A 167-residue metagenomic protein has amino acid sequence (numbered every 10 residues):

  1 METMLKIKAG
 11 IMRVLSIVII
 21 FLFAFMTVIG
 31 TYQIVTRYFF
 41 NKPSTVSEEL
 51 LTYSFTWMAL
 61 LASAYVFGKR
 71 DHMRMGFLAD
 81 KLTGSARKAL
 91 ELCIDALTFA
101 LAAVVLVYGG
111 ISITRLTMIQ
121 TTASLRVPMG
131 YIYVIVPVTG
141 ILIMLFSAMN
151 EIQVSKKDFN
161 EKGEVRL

Functional and structural regions predicted by a protein language model:
M1-L167: Alpha-helical transmembrane segments and membrane-interface helix-loop junctions in multi-pass membrane proteins
